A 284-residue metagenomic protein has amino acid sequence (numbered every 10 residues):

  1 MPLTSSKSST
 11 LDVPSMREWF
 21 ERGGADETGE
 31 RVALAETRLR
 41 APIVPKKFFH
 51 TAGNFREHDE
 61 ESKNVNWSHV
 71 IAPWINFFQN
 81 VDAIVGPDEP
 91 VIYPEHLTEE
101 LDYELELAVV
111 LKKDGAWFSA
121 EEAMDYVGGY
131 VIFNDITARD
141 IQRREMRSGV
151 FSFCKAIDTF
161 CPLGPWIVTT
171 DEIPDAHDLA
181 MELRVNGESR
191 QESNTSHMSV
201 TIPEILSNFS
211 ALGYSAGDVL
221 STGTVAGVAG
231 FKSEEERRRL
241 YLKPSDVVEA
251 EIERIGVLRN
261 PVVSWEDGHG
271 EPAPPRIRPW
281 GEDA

Functional and structural regions predicted by a protein language model:
M1-W74, V247-E251, E266-G270, P275-A284: N-terminal non-catalytic cap/leader segment that marks the start of a structured domain
R17, V32, H58, I92 (+1 more regions): Catalytic-pocket segment enriched in acidic/His residues
R38-R40, N64-W67, I92-L101, G115-E122 (+3 more regions): A generic local secondary-structure boundary/capping motif
V44-K46, I71-W74, N80, L97 (+5 more regions): Short coil/turn connectors at secondary-structure junctions
K47-F49, W74-N76, D82-A83, P90 (+4 more regions): Structural motif
E61, P87, V110-K112, F133 (+3 more regions): Short beta-strand-to-turn element immediately C-terminal to the catalytic PLP-Schiff-base lysine in fold type I
W67-P87, Y103, R239, K243-E253: Structural signature of FAD isoalloxazine-binding scaffolds in flavoprotein oxidoreductases
D82, G86-R139: Non-heme Fe(II) oxygenase catalytic core, chiefly the N-lobe of the double-stranded beta-helix
